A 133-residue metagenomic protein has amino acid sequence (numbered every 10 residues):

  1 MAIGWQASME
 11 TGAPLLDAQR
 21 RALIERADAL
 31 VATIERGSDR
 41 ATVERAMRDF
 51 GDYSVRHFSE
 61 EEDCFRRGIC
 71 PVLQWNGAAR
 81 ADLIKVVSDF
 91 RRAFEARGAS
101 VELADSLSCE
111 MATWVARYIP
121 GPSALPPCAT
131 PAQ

Functional and structural regions predicted by a protein language model:
M1-Q133: Small-residue-biased structural context
